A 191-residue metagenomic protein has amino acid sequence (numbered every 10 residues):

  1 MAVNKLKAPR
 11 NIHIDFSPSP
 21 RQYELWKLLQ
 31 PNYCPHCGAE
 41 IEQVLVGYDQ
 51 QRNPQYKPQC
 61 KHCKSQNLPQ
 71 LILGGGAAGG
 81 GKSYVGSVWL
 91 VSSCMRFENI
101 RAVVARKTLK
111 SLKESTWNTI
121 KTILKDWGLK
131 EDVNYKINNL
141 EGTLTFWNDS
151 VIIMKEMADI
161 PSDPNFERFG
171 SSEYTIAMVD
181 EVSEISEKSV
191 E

Functional and structural regions predicted by a protein language model:
M1-E191: Short, flexible loop motifs at catalytic/binding sites
